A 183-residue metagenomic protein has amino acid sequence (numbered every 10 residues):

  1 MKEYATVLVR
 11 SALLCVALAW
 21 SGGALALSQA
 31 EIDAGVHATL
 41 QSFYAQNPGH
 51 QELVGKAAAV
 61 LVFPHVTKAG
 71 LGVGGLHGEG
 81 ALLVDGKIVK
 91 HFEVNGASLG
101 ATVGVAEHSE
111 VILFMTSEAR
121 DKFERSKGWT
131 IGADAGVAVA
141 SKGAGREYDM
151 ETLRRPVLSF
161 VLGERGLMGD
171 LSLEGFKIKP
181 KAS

Functional and structural regions predicted by a protein language model:
K2-A12: Bacterial N-terminal signal peptides that target proteins for export
S21-G23: N-terminal signal peptide c-region/cleavage motif recognized by signal peptidases
A26-S183: Small-residue-enriched, tightly packed secondary-structure blocks
